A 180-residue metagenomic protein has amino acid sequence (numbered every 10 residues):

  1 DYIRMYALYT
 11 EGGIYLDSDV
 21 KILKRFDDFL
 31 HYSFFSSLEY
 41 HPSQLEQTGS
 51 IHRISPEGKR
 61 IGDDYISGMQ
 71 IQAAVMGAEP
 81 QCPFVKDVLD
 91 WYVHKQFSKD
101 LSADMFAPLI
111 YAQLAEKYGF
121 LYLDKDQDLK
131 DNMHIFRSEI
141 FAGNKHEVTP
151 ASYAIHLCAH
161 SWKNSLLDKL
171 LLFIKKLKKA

Functional and structural regions predicted by a protein language model:
D1, L16-A180: Glycosyltransferase-associated regions of secretory-pathway enzymes, highlighting luminal stem/catalytic domains
Y2-G12: Small-residue hinge/turn detector
